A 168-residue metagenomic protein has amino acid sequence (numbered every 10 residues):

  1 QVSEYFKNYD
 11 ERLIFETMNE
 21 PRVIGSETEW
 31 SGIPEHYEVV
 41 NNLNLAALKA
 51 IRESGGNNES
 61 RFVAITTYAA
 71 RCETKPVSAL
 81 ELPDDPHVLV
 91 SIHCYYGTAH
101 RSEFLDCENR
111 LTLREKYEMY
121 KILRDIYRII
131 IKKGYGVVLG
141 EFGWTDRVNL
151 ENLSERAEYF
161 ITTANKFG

Functional and structural regions predicted by a protein language model:
S3-D106, L113, R124-T145, K166-F167: Active-site region of glycoside hydrolase catalytic domains
M119-I126, E155-I161: Short, acidic/polar
E141-G168: C-terminal/domain-terminus segments
